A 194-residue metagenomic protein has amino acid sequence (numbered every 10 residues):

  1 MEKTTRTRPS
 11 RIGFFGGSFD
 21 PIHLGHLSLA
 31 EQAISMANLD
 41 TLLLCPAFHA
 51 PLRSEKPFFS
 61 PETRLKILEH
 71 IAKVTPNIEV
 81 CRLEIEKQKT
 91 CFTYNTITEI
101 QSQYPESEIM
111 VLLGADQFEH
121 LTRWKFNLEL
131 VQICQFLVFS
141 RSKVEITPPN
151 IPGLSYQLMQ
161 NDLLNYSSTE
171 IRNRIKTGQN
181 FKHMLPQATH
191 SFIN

Functional and structural regions predicted by a protein language model:
M1-N194: Nucleotidyltransferase catalytic core that binds NTPs
